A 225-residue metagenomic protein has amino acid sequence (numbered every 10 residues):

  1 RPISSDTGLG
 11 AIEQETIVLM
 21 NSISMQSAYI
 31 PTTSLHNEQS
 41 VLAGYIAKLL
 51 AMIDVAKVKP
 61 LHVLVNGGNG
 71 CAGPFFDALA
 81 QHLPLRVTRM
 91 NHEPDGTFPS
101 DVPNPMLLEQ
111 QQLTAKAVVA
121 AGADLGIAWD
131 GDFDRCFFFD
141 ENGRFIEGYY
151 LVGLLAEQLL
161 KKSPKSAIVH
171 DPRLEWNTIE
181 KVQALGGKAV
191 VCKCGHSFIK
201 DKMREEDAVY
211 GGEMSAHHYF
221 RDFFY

Functional and structural regions predicted by a protein language model:
R1-A121: Gly/Ser/Thr-enriched, mixed-charge loops and adjacent short helices that form phosphate/oxyanion-binding elements
R1-P2, F75-F76, G131-V152, T178-I179: Short Gly/Thr/Asp-enriched flexible loops that form oxyanion-binding sites at enzyme active sites
A11-I46, A51, N142-M214, H218-Y219: Proline/glycine-rich low-complexity loops and linkers
L64, D124-A128, V209-G211: Short glycine-aspartate micro-motif
G70, D130-D134, S215-H217: Short glycine-rich anion-binding loops that position phosphate/pyrophosphate groups of nucleotides and phosphorylated
E93-G96, F133-R135, P172-W176, S197: Acidic, glycine-rich active-site loops and adjacent beta-strand->loop/helix elements that engage anionic groups
Y219-Y225: A short glycine-threonine-serine/GTX helix/turn-capping micro-motif
